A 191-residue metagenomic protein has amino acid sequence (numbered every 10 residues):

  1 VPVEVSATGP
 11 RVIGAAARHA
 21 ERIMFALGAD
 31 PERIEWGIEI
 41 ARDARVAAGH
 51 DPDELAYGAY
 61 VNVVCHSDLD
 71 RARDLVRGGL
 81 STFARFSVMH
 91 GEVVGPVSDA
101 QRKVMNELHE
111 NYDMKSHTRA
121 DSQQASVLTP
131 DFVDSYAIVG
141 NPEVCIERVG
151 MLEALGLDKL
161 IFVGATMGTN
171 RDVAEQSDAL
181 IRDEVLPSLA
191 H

Functional and structural regions predicted by a protein language model:
V1-P2, F132: A local structural motif
V3-S6, I23-F25, L55-N62, L160-F162: Hydrophobic faces of well-ordered beta-strands that scaffold small-molecule active sites in alpha/beta enzyme cores
E4-R45: Loop-centered beta-sheet repeat module
R18-H19, L155-L157: Structural motif
L27-P31, S98, V163-D178: Glycine-rich, proline-tolerant flexible connector loops at the mouths of alpha/beta enzymes
I34-A154: An alpha-helical appendage that flanks or caps ligand/catalytic pockets
I34-A44, T169-H191: C-terminal helical cap(s) of enzyme catalytic domains, especially alpha/beta-barrels
